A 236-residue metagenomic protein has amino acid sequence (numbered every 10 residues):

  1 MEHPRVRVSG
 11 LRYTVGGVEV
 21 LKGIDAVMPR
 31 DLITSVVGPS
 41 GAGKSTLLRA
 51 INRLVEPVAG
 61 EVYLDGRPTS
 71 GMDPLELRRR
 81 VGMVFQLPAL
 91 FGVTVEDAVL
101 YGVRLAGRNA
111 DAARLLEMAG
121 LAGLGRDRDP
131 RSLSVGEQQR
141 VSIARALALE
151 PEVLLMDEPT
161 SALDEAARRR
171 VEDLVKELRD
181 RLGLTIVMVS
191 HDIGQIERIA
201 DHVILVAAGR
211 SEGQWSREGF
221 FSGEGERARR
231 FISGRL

Functional and structural regions predicted by a protein language model:
N52: Helix-to-loop junction immediately C-terminal to a conserved catalytic motif
N109-G125: Conserved ABC ATPase "signature" region
D129-L133, E137: Conserved ABC ATPase signature
E150: Conserved catalytic motifs of ABC-family nucleotide-binding domains
L154-D157: Catalytic Walker B motif of ABC-type/P-loop ATPase nucleotide-binding domains
S190-H191: H-loop/switch region of ABC-family ATPase nucleotide-binding domains
E218-L236: C-terminal boundary and immediately downstream tail of ABC-type ATPase nucleotide-binding domains
